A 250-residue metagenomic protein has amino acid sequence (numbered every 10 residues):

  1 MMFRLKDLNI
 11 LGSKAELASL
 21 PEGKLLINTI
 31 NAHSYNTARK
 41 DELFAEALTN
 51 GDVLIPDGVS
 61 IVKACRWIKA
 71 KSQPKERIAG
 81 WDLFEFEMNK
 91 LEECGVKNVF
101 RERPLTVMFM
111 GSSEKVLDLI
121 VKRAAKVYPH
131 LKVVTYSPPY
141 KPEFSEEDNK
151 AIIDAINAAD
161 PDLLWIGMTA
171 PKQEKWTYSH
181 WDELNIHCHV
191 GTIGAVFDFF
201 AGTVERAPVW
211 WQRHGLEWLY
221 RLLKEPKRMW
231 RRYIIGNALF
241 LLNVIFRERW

Functional and structural regions predicted by a protein language model:
M1-E85: N-terminal nucleotide/polyanion-binding subdomain common to many enzyme families
K24, R103, N185-H189: A short helix->loop->beta-strand "cap" motif at the edges of active sites that frequently abuts
A32-Y35, M168-Q173, V196: Short glycine-rich anion-binding loops that position phosphate/pyrophosphate groups of nucleotides and phosphorylated
V62-K63, R206-W250: A transmembrane-helix-recognition feature enriched in membrane-embedded lipid enzymes and envelope glyco-/phospholipid
I68-A155, A159: Conserved beta-alpha
V121, E174-E183: Short Gly/Thr/Asp-enriched flexible loops that form oxyanion-binding sites at enzyme active sites
P138-F144, I186-K224: Short, flexible loop segments at boundaries between secondary-structure elements
I156-A170: Proline-aspartate-enriched helix->loop->beta-strand connector
